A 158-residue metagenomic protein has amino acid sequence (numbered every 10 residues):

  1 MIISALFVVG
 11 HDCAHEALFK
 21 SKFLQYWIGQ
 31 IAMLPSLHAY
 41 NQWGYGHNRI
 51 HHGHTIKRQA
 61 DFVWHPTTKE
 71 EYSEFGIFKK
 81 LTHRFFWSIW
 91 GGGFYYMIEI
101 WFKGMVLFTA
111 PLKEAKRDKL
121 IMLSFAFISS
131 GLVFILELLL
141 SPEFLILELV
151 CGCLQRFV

Functional and structural regions predicted by a protein language model:
M1, L34-V150: Non-catalytic, topology-defining segments of multipass membrane proteins
I3-K22, W43-I56, V158: Acidic (Asp/Glu-rich) catalytic motifs at the cytosolic membrane interface
K20-P35, V63-W64: Post-HEXXH active-site segment of zinc metalloproteases
L149-V158: Internal helical hairpin/lid segments
